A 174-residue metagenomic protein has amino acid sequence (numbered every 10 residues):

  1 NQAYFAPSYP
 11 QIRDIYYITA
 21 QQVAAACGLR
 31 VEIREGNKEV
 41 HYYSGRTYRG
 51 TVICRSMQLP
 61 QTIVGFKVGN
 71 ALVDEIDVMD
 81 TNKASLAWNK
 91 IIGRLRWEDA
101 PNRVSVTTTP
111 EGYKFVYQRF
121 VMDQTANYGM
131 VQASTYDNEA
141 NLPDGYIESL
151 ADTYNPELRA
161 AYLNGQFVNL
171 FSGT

Functional and structural regions predicted by a protein language model:
N1-R13, A100-P101: Conserved SF1/SF2 helicase motif Ia
F5, R55, T107-T109: Short His-Asn-centered micro-motif
S8-G69, Q166-F167: Inter-Walker segment of RecA-like/P-loop motor cores
D74-V78: Walker B catalytic acidic pair
D80-S149, T153: ASCE P-loop NTPase helicase motor core
N138-T174: ATPase catalytic-site recognition across NTP-hydrolyzing enzymes
